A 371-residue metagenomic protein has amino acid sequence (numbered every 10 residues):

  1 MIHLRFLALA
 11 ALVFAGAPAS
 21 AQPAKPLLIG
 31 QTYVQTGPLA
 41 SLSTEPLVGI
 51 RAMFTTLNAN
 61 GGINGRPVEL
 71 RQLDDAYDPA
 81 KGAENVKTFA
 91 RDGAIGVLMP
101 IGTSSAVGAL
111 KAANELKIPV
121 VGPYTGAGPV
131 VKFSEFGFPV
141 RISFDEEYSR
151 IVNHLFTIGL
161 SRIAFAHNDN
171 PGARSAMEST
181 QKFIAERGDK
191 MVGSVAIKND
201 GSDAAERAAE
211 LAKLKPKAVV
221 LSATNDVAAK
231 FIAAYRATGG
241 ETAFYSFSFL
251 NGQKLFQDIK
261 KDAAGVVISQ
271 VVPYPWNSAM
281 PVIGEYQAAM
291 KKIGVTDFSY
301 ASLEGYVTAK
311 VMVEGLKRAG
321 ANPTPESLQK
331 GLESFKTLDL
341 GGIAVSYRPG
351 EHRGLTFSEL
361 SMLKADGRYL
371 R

Functional and structural regions predicted by a protein language model:
M1-L28: Short, low-complexity disordered leader/linker segments with a strong preference for bacterial N-terminal type II
S20-Q31, G62-P67, F156-S161: Immediate post-signal peptide segment of exported/extracytoplasmic ligand-binding proteins
P26-R51, L73-A80, I101-S104, A166-R174 (+2 more regions): Extracytoplasmic "Venus flytrap"
L28, S41-V48, N60-P129, I197-A204 (+1 more regions): Beta-alpha junction/loop-to-helix N-cap segments that form part of ligand/metal-binding clefts
A80, E84, A127-P129, F133-G239 (+1 more regions): Extracellular/periplasmic Venus flytrap/periplasmic-binding protein
F89-I101, V121-P123, A164-H167, K215-N225 (+3 more regions): Periplasmic-binding protein-like
I232-G305, G367-L370: Extracellular/periplasmic periplasmic-binding protein-like sensory domains
K292-S302, V313-R368: Segments of small-molecule ligand-sensing domains
